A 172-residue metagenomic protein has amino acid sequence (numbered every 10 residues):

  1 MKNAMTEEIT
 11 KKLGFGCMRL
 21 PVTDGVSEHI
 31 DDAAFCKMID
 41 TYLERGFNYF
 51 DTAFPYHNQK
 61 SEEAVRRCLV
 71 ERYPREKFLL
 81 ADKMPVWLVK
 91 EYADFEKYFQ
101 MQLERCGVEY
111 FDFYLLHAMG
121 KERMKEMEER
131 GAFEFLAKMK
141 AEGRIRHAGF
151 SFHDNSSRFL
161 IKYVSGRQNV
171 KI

Functional and structural regions predicted by a protein language model:
M1-F78, E109, F135: N-terminal binding-site loop/beta-alpha segment at the start of enzyme catalytic domains that lines or forms
K12, R19, R72-R75, K83 (+3 more regions): Basic side chains
F15-C17, T52, D82, F113-L116 (+1 more regions): Conserved beta-strand positions
R19-A33, K83-A93, K121-K125, N155: Active-site mouth loops of central-metabolism enzymes
P21, E44, A81-D82, A118-M119 (+1 more regions): Generic signal for short, ordered secondary-structure residues within or immediately flanking folded domains
D24, F54, M84, Q100-L103: Generic anion/oxyanion-binding catalytic loop in active/binding sites
D40, K90-I172: Glycine/proline-rich, positively charged, aromatic-decorated active-site loop/lid region on the catalytic face
E76-L88, Y114-M119: A short, structured active-site edge motif that brings together acidic residues
